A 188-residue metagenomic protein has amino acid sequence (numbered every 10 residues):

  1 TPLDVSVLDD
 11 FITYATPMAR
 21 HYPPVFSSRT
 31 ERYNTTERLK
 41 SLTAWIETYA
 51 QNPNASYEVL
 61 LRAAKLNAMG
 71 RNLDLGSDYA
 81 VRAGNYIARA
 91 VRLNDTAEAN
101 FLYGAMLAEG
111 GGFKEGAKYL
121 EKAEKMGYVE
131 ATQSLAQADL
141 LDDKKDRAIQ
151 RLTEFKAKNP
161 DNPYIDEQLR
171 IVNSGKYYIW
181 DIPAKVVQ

Functional and structural regions predicted by a protein language model:
P2-D9, V25, R147-Q188: Terminal, low-structured helical/coil segments at or just beyond the last alpha-helical repeat
P2-S28, N54-R71, A97-E98: Amphipathic alpha-helical repeat scaffolds of TPR domains
F11, E31-P53, Y79-R92: Amphipathic alpha-helices of TPR/Sel1-like and other helical repeat/solenoid scaffolds
P24-E37, A68-A80: Short coil/turn connectors between adjacent alpha-helices in alpha-solenoid helical repeat scaffolds
T43-E47, A64, G84-I87, A117 (+2 more regions): Extracytoplasmic/secreted envelope proteins and their assembly/folding machinery, especially bacterial periplasmic
Y57-S134, A138-D142: Alpha-helical adaptor scaffolds
